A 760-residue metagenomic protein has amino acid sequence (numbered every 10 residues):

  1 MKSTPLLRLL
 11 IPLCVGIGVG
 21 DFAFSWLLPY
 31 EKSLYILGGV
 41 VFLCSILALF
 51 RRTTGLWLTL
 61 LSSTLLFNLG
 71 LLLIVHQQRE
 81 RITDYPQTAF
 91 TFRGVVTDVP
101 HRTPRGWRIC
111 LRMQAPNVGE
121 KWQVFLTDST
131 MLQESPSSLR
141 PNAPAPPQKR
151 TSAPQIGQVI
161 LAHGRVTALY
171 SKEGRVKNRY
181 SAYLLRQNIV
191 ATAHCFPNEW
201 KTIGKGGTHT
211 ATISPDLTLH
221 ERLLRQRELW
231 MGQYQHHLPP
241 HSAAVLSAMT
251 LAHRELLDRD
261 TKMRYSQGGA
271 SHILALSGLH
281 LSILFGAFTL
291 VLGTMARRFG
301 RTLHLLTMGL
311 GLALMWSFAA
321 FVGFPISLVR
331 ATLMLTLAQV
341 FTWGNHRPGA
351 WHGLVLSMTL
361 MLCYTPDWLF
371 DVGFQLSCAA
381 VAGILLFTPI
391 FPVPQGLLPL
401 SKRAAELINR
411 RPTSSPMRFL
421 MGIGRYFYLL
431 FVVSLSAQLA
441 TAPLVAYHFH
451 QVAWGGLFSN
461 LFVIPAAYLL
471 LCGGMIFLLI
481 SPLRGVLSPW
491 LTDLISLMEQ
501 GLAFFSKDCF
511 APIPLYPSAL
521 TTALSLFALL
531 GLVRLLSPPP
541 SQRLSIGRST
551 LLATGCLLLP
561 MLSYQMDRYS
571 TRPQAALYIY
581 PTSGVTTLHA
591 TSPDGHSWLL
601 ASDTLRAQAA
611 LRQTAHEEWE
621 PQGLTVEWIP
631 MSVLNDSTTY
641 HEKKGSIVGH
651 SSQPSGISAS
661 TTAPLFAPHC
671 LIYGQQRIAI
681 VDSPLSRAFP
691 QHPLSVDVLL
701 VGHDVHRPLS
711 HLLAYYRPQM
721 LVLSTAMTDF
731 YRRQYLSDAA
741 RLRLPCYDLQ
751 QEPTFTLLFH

Functional and structural regions predicted by a protein language model:
M1-A23, F341-T342, I476-G501: Hydrophobic alpha-helical segments
M1-Q87, T192, P538-P539: N-terminal leader/targeting segments
R8, G16, T54, A193 (+3 more regions): Hydrophobic alpha-helical transmembrane segments in multi-pass membrane proteins
G16, G94, G164, M249 (+8 more regions): Divalent metal-coordination and catalytic microenvironments
A23-S33, V372, A453, P512-P517: Membrane-helix interface and helix-disruption motif detector
W57, T64-H272, G623-S646, H650-F666 (+6 more regions): Membrane-interface helix/helix-cap signal primarily in integral membrane proteins
S138, N142-A143, T151, I156-Q158 (+4 more regions): Non-globular, low-confidence helical/coil segments that flank catalytic cores
T202-P215, L219-R222, Q267, F419 (+2 more regions): Membrane-interface amphipathic/re-entrant loop segments adjacent to transmembrane helices in multi-pass membrane
